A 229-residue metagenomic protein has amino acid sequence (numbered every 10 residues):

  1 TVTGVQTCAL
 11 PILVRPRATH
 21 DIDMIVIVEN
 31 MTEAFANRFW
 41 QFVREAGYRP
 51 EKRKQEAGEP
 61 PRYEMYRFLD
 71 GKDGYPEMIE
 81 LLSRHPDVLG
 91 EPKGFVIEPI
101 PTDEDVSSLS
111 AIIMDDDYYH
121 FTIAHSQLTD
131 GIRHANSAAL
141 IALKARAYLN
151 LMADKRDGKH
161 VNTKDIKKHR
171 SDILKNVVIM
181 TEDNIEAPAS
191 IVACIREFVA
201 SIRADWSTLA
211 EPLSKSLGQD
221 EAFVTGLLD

Functional and structural regions predicted by a protein language model:
T1-G4: Short, exposed "boundary/linker" segments that immediately precede the start of a downstream structural module
T7-D229: Compositionally biased terminal segments of proteins
